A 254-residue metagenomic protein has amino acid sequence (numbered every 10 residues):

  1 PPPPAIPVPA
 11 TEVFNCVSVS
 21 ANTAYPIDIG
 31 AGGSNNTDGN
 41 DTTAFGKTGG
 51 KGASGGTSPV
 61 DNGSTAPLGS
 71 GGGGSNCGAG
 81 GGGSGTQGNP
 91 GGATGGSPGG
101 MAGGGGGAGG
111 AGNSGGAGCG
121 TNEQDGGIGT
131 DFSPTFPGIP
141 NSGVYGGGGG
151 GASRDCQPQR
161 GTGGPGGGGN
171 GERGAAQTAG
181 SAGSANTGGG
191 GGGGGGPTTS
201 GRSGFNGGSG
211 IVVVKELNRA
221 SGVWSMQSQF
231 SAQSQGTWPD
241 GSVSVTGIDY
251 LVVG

Functional and structural regions predicted by a protein language model:
P1-G254: Low-complexity, glycine/proline-biased repetitive segments and flexible coils/loops
